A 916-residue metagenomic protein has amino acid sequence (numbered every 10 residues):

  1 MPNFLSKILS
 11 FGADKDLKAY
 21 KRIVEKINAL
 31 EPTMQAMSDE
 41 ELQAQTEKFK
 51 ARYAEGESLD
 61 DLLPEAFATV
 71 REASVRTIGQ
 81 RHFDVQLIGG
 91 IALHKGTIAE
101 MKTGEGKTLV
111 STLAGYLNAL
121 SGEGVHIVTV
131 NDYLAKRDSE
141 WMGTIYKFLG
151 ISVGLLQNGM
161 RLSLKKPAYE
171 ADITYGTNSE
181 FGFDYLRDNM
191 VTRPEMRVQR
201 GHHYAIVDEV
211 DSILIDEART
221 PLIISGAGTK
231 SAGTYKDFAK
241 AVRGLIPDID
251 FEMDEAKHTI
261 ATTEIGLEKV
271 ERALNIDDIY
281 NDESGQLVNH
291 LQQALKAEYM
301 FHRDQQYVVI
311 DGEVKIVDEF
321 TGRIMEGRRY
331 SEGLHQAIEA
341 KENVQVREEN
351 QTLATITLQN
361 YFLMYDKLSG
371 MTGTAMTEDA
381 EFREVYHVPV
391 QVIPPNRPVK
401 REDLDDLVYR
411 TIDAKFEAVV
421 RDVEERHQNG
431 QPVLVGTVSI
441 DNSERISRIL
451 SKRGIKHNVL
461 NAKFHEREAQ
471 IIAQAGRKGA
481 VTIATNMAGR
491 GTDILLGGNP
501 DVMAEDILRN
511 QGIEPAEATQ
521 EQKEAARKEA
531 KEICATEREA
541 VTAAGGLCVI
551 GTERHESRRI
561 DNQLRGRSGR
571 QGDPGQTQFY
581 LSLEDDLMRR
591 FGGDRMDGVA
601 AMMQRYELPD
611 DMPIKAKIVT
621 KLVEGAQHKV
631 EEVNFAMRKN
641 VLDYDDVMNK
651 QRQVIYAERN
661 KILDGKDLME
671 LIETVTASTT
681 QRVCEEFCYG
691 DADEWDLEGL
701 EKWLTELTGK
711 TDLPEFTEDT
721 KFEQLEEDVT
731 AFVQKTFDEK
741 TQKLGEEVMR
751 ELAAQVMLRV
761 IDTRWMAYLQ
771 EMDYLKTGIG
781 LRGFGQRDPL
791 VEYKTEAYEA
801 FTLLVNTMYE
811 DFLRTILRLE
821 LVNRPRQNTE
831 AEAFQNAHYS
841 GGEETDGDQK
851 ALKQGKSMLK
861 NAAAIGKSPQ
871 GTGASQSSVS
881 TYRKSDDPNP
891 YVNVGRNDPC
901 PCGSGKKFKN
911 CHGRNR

Functional and structural regions predicted by a protein language model:
M1-E607, A657, E673-T674, S678: Conserved P-loop NTPase motor core
F4, E378, Q431, G479-A480 (+5 more regions): Generic detector of short, well-ordered, non-transmembrane alpha-helical segments enriched in hydrophobic residues
S111, V419, K884-D887, G895: Active-site-adjacent structural elements in folded domains
V308-K315, T321-R328, C548-I550, Q571-G572 (+3 more regions): Extended, charged helical/alpha-beta scaffold domains that provide interaction surfaces
V435, I483, W765, F801 (+2 more regions): Hydrophobic, well-ordered secondary-structure elements that form the walls of internal hydrophobic environments
P890-K909, G913: Short Cys/His-rich zinc-binding micro-motifs
